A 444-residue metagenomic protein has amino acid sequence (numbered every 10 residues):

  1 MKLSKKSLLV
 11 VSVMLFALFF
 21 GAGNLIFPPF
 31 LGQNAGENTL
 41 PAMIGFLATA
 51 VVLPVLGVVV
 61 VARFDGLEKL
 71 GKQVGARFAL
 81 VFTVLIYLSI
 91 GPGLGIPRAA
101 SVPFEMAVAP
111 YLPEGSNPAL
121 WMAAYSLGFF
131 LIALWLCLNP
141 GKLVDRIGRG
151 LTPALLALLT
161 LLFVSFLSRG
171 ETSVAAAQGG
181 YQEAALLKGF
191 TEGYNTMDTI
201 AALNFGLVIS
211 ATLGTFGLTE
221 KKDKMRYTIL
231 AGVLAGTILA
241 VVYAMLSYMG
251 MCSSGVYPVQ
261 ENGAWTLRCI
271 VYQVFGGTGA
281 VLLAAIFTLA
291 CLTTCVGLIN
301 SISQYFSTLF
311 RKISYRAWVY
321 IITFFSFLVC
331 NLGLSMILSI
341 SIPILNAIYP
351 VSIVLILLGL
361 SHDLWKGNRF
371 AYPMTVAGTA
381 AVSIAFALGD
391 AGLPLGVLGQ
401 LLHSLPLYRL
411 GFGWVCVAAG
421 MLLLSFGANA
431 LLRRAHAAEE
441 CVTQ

Functional and structural regions predicted by a protein language model:
S12-F20, S165-T172, Y181-L246, L282-C291 (+2 more regions): Hydrophobic, membrane-embedded alpha-helices of multi-pass small-molecule transporters
V52, L56, A154-F166, T228-S254 (+1 more regions): Selective recognition of specific alpha-helical transmembrane segments in multi-pass small-molecule
A62-L70, F130-L151, T215-L218, L328-I340 (+1 more regions): Membrane-water interface regions at transmembrane-helix termini and the short interhelical loops of multi-pass membrane
E68-K72, V242-L292, T308, P343: TM-loop-TM module centered on a large, flexible mid-protein loop between adjacent transmembrane helices in multi-pass
P92, I96, L156-Y181, T199-I200 (+3 more regions): Hydrophobic alpha-helical segments and their helix-loop junctions in multi-pass secondary transporters
C137-F166, S341-I353, Y372-V382: Membrane-interface loop-to-helix entry segments
N139-G150, L186-G189, I209-I238, V256-R268 (+1 more regions): Hydrophobic, small-residue-rich membrane helices and short re-entrant helix-turn-helix hairpins that build
R169, Q178, N368-Q444: A generic transmembrane alpha-helix motif of multi-pass inner-membrane proteins
